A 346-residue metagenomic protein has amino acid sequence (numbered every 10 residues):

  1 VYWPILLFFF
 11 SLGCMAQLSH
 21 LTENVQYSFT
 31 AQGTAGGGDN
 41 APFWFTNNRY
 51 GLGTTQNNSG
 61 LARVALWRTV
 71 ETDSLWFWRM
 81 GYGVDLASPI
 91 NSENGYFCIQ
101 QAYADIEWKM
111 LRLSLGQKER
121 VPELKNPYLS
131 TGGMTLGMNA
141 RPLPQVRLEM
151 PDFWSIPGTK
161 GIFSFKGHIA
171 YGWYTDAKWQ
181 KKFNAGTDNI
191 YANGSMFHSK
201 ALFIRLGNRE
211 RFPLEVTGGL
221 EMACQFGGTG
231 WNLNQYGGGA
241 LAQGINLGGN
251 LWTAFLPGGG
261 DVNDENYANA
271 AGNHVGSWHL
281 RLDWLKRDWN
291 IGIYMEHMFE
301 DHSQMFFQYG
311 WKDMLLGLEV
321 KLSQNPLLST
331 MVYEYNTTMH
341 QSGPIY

Functional and structural regions predicted by a protein language model:
L18-A62, D73-V84, G167-Y171: Transmembrane beta-strand segments of Gram-negative outer membrane beta-barrel proteins
L18-Y27, T69-G81, E107-L111, F153-G167 (+3 more regions): Short loop/turn motifs that connect adjacent beta-strands in outer-membrane beta-barrel proteins
A31-D39, R68-V70, L86-S92, W108-M110 (+7 more regions): Transmembrane beta-strands of outer-membrane beta-barrel pores
R49-G53, D85-P89, S130-L136, A185-I190 (+2 more regions): Extracellular loop and loop/strand-boundary signature of outer-membrane beta-barrel proteins
T54-R63, G95-Q100, N139-E149, G194-L202 (+3 more regions): Residues that define the transmembrane beta-barrel architecture of outer-membrane proteins
A62-V70, A102-I106, L115, V146-D152 (+4 more regions): Residues on the lipid-exposed face of transmembrane beta-strands in outer-membrane beta-barrel proteins
R120-N232: Internal, well-ordered domain-core segments that constitute the primary functional module of diverse proteins
L214-L220, Q225-I345: Long, internal scaffold/assembly segments composed of regular secondary structure
